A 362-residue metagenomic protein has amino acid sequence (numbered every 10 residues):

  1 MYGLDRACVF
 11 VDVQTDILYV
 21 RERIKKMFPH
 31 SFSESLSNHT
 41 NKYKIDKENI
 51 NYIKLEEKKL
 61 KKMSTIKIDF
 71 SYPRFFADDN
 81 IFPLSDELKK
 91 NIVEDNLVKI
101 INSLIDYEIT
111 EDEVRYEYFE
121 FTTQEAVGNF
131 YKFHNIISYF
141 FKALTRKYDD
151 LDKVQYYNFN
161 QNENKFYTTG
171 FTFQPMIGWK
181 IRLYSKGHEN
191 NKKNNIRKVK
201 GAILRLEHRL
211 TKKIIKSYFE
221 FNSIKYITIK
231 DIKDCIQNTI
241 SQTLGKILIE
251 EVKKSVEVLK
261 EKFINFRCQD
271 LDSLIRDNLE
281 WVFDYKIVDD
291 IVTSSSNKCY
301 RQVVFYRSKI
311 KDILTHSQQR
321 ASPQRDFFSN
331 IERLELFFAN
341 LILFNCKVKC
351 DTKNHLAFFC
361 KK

Functional and structural regions predicted by a protein language model:
M1-S295, F328-K362: Structured, helix-rich domain cores that form ligand/interaction pockets
K298-C299, V303-R307, K311, R320: Helix-turn-helix DNA-binding helix
L314-T315, E332: Amphipathic alpha-helical/coiled-coil segments positioned at domain termini
